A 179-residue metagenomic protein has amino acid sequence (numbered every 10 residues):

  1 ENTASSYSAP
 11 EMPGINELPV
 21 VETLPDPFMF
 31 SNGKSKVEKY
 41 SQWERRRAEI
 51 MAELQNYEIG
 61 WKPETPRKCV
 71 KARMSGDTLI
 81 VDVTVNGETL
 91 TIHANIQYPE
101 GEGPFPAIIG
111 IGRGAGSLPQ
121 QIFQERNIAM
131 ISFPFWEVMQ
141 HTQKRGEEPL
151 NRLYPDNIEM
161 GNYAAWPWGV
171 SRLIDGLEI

Functional and structural regions predicted by a protein language model:
E1-W61: N-terminal pre-domain segments of enzymes
L24, L90-I92, F105, R126: Residues that flank catalytic or metal-binding motifs in active/ligand-binding sites
W61-Y98: Long amphipathic N-terminal alpha/beta scaffold segment
V83-G87, Y98-E100, G112-A115, E137: Short, flexible loop/turn elements at secondary-structure junctions
G87-E88, E100-G103, F123-E125: Extracellular/periplasmic catalytic domains that process cell-envelope and extracellular macromolecules
H93-I96, G103-R113: Short beta-strand element of the alpha/beta-hydrolase
G110-I179: Cap/lid segment of the alpha/beta-hydrolase catalytic domain
